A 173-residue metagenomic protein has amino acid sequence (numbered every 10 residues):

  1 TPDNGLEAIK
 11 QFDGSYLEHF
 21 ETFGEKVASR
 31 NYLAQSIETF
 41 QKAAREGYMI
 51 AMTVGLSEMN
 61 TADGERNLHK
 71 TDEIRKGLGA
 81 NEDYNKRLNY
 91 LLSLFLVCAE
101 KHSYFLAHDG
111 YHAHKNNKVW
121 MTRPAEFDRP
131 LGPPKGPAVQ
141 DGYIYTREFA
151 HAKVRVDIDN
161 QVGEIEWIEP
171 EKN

Functional and structural regions predicted by a protein language model:
T1-N173: Glycan-processing catalytic domains of CAZymes
